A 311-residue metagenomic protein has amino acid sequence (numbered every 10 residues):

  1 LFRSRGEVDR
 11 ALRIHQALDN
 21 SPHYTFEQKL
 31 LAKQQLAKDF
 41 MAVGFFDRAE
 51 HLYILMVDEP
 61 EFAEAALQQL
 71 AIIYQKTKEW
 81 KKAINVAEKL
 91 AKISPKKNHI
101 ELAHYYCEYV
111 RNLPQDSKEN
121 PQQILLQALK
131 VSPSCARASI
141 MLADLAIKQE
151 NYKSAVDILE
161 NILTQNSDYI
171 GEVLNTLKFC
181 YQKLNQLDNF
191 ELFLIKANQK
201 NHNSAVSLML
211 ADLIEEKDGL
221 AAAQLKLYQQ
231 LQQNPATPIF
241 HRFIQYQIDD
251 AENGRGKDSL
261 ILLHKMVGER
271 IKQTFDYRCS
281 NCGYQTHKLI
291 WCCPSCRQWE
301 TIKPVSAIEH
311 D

Functional and structural regions predicted by a protein language model:
R5, V43, T77, Q115-D116 (+4 more regions): Structural motif corresponding to the intra-repeat A-B loop/turn of tetratricopeptide repeats
A11-L18, D47-M56, K82-K92, K118-L129 (+4 more regions): Alpha-helical repeat scaffolds
H23, E27, E61, P95 (+4 more regions): Short coil turns that delineate tetratricopeptide repeat
F26-L31, A65, H99-H104, R137 (+3 more regions): Start-of-helix register in tetratricopeptide repeats
D39, I72-I73, E108-L113, L145 (+3 more regions): Residue-level signature for tetratricopeptide repeat
Q232-D311: Cys/His-clustered metal-coordination modules, chiefly Zn-binding fingers
